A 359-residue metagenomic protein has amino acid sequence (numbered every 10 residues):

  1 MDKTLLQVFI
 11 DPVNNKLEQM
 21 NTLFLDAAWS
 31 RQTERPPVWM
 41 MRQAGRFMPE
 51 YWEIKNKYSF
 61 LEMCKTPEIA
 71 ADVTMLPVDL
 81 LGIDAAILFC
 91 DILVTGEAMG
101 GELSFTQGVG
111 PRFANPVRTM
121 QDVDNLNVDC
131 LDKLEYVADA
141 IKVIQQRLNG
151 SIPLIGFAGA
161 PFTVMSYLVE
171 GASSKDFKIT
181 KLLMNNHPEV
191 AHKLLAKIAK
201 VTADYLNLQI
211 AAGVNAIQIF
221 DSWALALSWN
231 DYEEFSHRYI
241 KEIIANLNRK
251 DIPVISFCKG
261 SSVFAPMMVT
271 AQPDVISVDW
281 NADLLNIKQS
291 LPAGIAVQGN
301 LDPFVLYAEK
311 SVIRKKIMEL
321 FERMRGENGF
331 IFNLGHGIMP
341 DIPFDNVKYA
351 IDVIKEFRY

Functional and structural regions predicted by a protein language model:
D2-L5, I10, K133-Y359: Active-site loop segments of alpha/beta catalytic cores
L5-Q107, P111, V143, E322 (+1 more regions): N-terminal basic, low-complexity leaders that serve as flexible interaction/assembly modules and, when applicable, as
A27, R31, I54, L126 (+2 more regions): Residues that form generic nucleotide/phosphate-binding pockets
W52-C64, T119-C130, V269: Short, basic, glycine/proline-bearing loop/turn elements
I54, G101-F105, M120-Q121, L168-K175 (+1 more regions): Surface-exposed, active-site-proximal loop segments in enzymatic domains
T66, P116-T119, D176, E309: Intrinsic-disorder/low-complexity, polar/charged segments
L88-S104, V117, D124-C130, V214-Y232 (+1 more regions): Glycine-rich, proline-tolerant flexible connector loops at the mouths of alpha/beta enzymes
G108-Q146: A gly/proline- and charged-residue-enriched helix-loop-helix capping module
